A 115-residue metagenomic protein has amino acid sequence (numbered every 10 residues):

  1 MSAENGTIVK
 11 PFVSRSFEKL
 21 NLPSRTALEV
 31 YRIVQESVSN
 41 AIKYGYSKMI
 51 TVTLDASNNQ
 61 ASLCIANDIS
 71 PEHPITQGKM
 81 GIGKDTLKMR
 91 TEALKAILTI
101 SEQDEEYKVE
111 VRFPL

Functional and structural regions predicted by a protein language model:
M1-E29, E92: Helix-loop-beta hinge of the Bergerat
L20-N21, G45, Q77, G81-I82: Glycine-rich phosphate-binding loop
A27-M49: Conserved ATP-binding N-box helix of the HATPase_c
M49-N59, C64-N67, D104: Short beta-strand/loop element within the Bergerat-fold HATPase_c
T51-T53, T99-S101, E110: Short beta-strand patches within cytosolic ATPase/nucleotide-binding catalytic cores
D68-S70, P114-L115: Two-component histidine kinase transmitter core
I75-E106: ATP phosphate-binding glycine-rich loop and adjacent ATP-lid/helix-beta elements within ATP-binding kinase/ATPase
Y107-L115: Short C-terminal beta-strand
